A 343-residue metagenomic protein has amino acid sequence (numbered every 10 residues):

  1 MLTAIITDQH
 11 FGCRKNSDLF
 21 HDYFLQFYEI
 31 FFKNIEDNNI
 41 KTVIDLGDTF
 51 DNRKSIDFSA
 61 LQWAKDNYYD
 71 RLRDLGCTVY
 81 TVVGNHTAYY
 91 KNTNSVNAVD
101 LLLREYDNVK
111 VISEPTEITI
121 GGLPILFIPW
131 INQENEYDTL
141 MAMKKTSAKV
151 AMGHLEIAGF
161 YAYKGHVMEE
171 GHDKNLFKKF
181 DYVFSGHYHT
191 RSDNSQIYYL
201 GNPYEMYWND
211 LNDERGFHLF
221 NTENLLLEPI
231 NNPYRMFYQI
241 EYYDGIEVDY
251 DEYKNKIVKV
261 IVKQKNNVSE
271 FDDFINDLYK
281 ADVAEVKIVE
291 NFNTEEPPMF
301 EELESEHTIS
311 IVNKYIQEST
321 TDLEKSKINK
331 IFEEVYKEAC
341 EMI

Functional and structural regions predicted by a protein language model:
L2, Q9, C13-E117, L176-F180: Core catalytic region of metal-dependent phosphoesterases/phosphodiesterases, especially metallo-beta-lactamase-like
L2-C13, G122-I131, V150-H154, Y198-G201: Active-site-proximal beta-strand elements of phosphoester/diester hydrolases
D8, V43, D48, A64 (+7 more regions): Divalent metal-coordination and catalytic microenvironments
H10-R14, D51-K54, T81-N92, I118-T119 (+4 more regions): Active-site environment of divalent metal-dependent phosphoester hydrolases
L72-L75, A142-T146, K174-K179, D251-Y253: Short, conserved loop/helix-junction motifs that constitute active-site signature segments in enzyme catalytic cores
N85-N175: Conserved catalytic scaffold of divalent metal-dependent phosphoesterases
Y163-P229: Conserved beta-sheet core of the metallophosphoesterase superfamily
T222-I343: Accessory, non-catalytic peripheral segments of nucleic-acid enzymes
